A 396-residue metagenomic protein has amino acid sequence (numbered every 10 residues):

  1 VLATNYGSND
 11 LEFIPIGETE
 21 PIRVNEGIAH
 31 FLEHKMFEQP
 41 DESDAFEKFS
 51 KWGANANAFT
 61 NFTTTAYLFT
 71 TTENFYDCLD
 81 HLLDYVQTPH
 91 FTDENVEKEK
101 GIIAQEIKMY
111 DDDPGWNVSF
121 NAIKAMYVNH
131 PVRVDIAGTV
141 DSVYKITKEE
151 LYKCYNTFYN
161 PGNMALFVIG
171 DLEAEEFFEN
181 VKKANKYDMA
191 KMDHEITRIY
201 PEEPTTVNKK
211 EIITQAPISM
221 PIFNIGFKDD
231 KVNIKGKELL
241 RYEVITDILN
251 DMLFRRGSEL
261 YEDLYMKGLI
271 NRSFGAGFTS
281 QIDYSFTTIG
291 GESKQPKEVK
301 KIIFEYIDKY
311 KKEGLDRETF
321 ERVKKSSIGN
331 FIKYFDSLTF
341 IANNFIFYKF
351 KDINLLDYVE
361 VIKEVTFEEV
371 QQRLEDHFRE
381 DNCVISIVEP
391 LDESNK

Functional and structural regions predicted by a protein language model:
V1-D44, Y152-D263, V384-K396: His/Glu-rich zincin catalytic helix
V1-E12, D44-Y85, S119-D141, A165-I169 (+4 more regions): M16 family metallopeptidases and their MPP-like homologs
N55-F59, Y152-Y159, A276-S280, R373-D376: Short, flexible, solvent-exposed loop/turn segments with mixed acidic/basic and small polar residues
D84-D93, K183-M192, E305-L315: A common structural junction motif
E106-Y110, I199-A216, K325-Y334: Short, conserved secondary-structure transition motifs
P114-V118: Mid-domain, small-residue-enriched loop/turn segments at the edges of structured enzyme/sensor domains
V143-C154: Active-site glycine-rich loop that binds ribose-phosphate moieties when present
